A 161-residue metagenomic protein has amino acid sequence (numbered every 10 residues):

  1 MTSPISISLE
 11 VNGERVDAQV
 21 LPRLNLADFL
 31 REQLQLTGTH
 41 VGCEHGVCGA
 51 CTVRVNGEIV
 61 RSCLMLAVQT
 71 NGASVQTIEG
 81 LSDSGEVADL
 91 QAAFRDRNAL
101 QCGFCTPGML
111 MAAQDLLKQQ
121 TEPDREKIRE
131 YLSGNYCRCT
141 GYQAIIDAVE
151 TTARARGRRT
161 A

Functional and structural regions predicted by a protein language model:
M1-A161: Signature of N-terminal electron-transfer/Fe-S-associated modules in redox systems
